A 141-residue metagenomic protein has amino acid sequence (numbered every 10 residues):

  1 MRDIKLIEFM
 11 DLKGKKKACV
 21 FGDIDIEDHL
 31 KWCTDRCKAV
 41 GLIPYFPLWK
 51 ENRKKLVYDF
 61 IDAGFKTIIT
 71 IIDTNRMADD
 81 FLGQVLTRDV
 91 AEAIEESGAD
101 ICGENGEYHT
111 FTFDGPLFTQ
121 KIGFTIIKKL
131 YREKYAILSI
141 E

Functional and structural regions predicted by a protein language model:
M1-E141: Nucleotide-activated chemistry modules centered on ATP-dependent adenylation/adenylyltransferase
